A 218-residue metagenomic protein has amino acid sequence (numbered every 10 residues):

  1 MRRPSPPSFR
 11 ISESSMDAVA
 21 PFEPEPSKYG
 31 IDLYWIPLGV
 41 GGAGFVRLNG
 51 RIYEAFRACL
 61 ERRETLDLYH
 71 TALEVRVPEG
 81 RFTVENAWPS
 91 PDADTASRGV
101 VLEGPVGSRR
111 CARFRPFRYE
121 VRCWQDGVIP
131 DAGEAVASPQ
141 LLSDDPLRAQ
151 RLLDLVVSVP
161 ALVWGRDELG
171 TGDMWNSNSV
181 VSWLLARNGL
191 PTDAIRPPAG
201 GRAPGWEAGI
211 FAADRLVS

Functional and structural regions predicted by a protein language model:
R2-R3, R10: Basic polycationic patches enriched in arginine
F9-T171, L216-S218: Non-catalytic ligand/cofactor/substrate-binding and regulatory segments of enzyme domains
L68, R166-N188: Active-site nucleophilic cysteine motif
G80, A186-A194: Short helix-capping/linker segments at secondary-structure and domain boundaries
P89, P197-P198: Flexible domain-boundary/linker segments
Q150-S158, W183, P204, A208: Charged/polar, solvent-exposed surface patches and flexible loops
W164-E168, T192-P197: Surface-exposed patches in mature extracellular/periplasmic domains of secreted proteins
P198-S218: Short terminal or interdomain "cap/linker" segment that borders an active site or interface and mediates
